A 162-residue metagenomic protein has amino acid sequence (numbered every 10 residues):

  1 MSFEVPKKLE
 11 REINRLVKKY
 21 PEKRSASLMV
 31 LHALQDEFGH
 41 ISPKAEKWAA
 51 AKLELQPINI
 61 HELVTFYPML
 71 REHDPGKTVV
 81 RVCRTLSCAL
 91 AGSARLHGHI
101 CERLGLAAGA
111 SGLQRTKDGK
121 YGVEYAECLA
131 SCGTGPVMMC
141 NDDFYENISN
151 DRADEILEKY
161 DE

Functional and structural regions predicted by a protein language model:
M1-E162: Signature of N-terminal electron-transfer/Fe-S-associated modules in redox systems
